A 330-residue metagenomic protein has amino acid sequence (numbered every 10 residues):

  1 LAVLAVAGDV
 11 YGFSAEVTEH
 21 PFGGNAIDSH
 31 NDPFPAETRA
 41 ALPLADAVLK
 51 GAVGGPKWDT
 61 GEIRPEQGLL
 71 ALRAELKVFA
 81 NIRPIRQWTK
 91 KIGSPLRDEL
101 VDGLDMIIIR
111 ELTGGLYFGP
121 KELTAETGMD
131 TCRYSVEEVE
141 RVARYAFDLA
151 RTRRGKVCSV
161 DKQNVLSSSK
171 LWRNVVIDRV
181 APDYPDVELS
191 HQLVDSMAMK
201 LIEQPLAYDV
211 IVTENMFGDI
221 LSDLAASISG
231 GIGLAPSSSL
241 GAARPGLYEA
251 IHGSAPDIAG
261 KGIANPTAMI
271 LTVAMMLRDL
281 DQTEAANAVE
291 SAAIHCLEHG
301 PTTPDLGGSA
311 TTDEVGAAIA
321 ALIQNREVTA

Functional and structural regions predicted by a protein language model:
L1-Y11, A125-D195, Q204-A207: Glycine-rich phosphate/diphosphate-binding loop of Rossmann-like nucleotide-binding domains
L4, V176, M269-L277, I319: Buried hydrophobic packing segments
V10-A36, M199-L201: N-terminal beta-loop-helix "entrance" segment that forms/cooperates in small-molecule cofactor or anionic ligand
S14-T18, R153-D161, Y184-Q192, Q282-A288 (+2 more regions): Flexible, glycine/charged-enriched surface loops at secondary-structure junctions
G23, K90, Q192-M199: Short acidic loop-to-helix transition motifs that present clustered carboxylates
G24-I27, R86, K200-P301: Glycine-rich phosphate/nucleotide-binding loop
D28-M129, M216: N-terminal glycine-rich phosphate/adenylate-binding segment common to multiple enzyme folds
